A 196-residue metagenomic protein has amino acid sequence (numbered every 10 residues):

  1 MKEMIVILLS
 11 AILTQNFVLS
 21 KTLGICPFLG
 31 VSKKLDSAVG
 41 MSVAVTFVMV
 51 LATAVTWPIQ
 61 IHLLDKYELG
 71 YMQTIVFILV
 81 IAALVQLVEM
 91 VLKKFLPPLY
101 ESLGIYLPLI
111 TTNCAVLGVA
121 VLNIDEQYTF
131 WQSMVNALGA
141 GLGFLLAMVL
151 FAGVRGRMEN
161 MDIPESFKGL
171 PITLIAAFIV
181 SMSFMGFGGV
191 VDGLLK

Functional and structural regions predicted by a protein language model:
K2, S183-K196: Juxtamembrane boundary at the C-terminal end of a transmembrane helix
E3-V18, Y67-A83, V135-A147: Structural signature of hydrophobic alpha-helical transmembrane segments
I7, L13-T14, V45, V50 (+4 more regions): Hydrophobic core segments of alpha-helical transmembrane domains in multi-pass membrane transport and ion-translocation
T22-G30, E89-F95, Y106-L109, C114-Q127: Generic transmembrane alpha-helix signature in multi-pass membrane proteins, especially transporters/channels
T22-S37, V85-L99, F151-D162: C-terminal ends of transmembrane helices
S37-F47, Y71-F77, L99-I110, S166-I172: Cytoplasmic-side transmembrane-helix entry/capping segments in multi-pass membrane proteins
I61-G104: Ordered, amphipathic secondary-structure segments that act as subunit-interaction surfaces in large macromolecular
G156-I175: Interfacial loop-to-transmembrane junctions
